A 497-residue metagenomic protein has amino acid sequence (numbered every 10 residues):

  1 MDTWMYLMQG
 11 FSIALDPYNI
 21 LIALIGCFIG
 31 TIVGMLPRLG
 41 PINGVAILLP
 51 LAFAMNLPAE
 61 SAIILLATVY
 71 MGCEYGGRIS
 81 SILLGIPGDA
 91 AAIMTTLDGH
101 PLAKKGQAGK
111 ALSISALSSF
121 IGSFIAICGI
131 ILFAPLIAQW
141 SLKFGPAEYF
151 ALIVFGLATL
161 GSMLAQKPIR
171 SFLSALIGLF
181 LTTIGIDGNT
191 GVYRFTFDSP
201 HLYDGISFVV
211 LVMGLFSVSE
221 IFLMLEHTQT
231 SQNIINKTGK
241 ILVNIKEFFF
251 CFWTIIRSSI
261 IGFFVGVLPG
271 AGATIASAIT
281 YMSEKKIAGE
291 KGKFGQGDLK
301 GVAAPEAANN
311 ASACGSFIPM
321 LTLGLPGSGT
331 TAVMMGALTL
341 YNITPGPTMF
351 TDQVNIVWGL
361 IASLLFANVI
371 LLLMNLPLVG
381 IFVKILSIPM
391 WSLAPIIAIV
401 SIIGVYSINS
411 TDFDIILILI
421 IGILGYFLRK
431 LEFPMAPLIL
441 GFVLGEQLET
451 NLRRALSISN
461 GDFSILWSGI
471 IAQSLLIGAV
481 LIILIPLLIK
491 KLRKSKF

Functional and structural regions predicted by a protein language model:
M1-E60, P135, Q139, Y193-D298 (+5 more regions): Helix-loop-helix hairpins and the membrane-proximal interhelical loops of multi-pass alpha-helical transport proteins
C27-P41, G72-G85, L160-A165, I260-P269 (+3 more regions): Transmembrane alpha-helix interface/packing and boundary motifs in multi-pass membrane proteins, characterized by
V33-N43, I82-I93, I125-G129, V265-I275 (+4 more regions): Short helix-coil transition sites and intra-membrane helix breaks within transmembrane domains of multi-pass
P41-L51, L66, S81-P101, L132 (+6 more regions): Re-entrant/interfacial helical elements at transmembrane boundaries that shape and gate the permeation pathway
I47, L83-K110, L136, K237-T238 (+2 more regions): Flexible loop linkers connecting adjacent transmembrane helices in multi-pass alpha-helical membrane transporters
A59-I64, P101-S118, G289-V302, G329-A332 (+1 more regions): Membrane-interface alpha-helices at helix entry/exit sites of multi-pass transporters
M71-G76, L117-G129, I137, L181 (+3 more regions): Membrane-embedded alpha-helical segments of transport systems, primarily multispan ion/solute transporters
S113-Q229, L340-R493: Membrane-embedded alpha-helical modules
